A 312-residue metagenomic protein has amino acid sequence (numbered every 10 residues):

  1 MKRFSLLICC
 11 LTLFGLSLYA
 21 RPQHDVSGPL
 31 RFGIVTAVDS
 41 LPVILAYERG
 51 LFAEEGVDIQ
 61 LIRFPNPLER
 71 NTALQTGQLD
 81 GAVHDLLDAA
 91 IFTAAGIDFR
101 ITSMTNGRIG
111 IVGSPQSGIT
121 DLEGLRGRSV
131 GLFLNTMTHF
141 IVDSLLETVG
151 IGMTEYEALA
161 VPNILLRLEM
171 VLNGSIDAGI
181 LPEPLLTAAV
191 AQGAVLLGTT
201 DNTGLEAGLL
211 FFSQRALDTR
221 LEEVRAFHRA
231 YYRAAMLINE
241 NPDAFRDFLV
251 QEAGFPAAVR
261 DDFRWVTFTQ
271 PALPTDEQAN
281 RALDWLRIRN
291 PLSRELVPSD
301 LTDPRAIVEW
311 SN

Functional and structural regions predicted by a protein language model:
M1-P29, N312: Short, low-complexity disordered leader/linker segments with a strong preference for bacterial N-terminal type II
H24-G152, A158-V161, R167-M170, D177-E183 (+1 more regions): Short, glycine-/small- and polar/acidic-enriched structural segments that line small-molecule recognition paths
E48, A53, T93, E147 (+4 more regions): Short polybasic/polar patches that bind polyanions
L68, V83, L132-T136, F140 (+5 more regions): Soluble non-cytosolic domains of exported or imported proteins
L79, V83, L172-S175, V266-A282 (+1 more regions): Short amphipathic alpha-helical segments at helix boundaries and their inter-helical linkers
L87-D88, S117, E155-L249: Pocket-lining segment of extracytoplasmic ligand-binding domains
T219-S293: Secondary-structure end/capping motifs
R287-N312: Conserved C-terminal helix/tail region of periplasmic/extracytoplasmic solute-binding proteins
